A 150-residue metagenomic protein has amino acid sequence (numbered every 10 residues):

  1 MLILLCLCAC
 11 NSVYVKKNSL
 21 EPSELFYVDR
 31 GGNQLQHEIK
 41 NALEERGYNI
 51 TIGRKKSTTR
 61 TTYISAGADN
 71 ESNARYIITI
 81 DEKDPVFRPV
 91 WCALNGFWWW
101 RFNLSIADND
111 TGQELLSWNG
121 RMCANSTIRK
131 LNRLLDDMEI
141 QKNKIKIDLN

Functional and structural regions predicted by a protein language model:
M1-C8: Sec-dependent N-terminal signal peptides
L2, S19-L20, A42, N70-S72 (+1 more regions): A generic structural signal for short, solvent-exposed coil/turn residues that cap or connect secondary-structure
C8-T59, L149-N150: A structural "domain/chain start" motif
N11-S19, A42, Q113-N150: C-terminal/domain-edge helix-coil "capping" segments
V28-G32, Q36, N95-F97, A124-L131: Solvent-exposed, acidic/flexible segments
E44-N49, F97-R101, D136-D137: Short, low-complexity, polar/charged sequence segments that are solvent-exposed and flexible
R54-R121: Surface-exposed short loop/turn segments
